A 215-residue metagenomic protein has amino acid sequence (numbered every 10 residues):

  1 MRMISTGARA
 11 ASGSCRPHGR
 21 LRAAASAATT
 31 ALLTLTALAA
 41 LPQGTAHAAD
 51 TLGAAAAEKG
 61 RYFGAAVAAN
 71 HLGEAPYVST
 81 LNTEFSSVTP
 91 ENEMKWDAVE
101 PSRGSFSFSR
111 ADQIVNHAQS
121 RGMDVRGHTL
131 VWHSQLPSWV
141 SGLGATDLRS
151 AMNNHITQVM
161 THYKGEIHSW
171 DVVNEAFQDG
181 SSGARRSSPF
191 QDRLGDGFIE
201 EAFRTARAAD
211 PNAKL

Functional and structural regions predicted by a protein language model:
R2-A48: Secretory targeting and sorting signals
C15-H18, A25, A40, A55-A57 (+3 more regions): A generic structural signal for short, solvent-exposed coil/turn residues that cap or connect secondary-structure
A25, T30-L33, G73, S86 (+1 more regions): Short, functionally important structural connectors and interaction interfaces within domains
T34, F63-G64, P189: Acidic/glycine-enriched edge-of-secondary-structure segments
G44, R61, P211-A213: Residue-level signal for beta-strand positions within conserved beta-sheet cores that form or flank
A48-A49, A111: Generic non-transmembrane alpha-helix signal with a bias for helix starts/N-cap capping motifs
A49-S87, E91: Boundary/entry segment of secreted carbohydrate-active catalytic domains
T83-R103, S107-L215: Substrate-binding cleft and catalytic face of glycoside hydrolase catalytic domains, especially the flexible beta-alpha
